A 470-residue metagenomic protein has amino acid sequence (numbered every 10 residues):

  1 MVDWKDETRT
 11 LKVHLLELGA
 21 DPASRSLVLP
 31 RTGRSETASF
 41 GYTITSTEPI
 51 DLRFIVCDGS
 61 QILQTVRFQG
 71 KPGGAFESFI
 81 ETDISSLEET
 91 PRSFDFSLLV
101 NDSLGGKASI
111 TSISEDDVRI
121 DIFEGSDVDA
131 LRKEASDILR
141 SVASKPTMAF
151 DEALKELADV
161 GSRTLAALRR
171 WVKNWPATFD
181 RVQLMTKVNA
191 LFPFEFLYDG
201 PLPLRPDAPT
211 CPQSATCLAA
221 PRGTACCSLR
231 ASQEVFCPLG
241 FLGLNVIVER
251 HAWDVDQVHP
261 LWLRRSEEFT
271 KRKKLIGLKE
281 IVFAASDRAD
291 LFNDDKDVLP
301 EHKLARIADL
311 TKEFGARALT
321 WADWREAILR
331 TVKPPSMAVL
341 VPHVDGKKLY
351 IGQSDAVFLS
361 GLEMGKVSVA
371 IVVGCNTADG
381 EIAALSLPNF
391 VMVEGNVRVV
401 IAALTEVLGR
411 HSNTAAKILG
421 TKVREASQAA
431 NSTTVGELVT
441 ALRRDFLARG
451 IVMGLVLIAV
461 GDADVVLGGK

Functional and structural regions predicted by a protein language model:
M1, T8-T10, A23, L29-T43 (+3 more regions): Non-catalytic, solvent-exposed interaction/assembly segments
L16-D21, G59: Change "in extracellular beta-sheet-rich domains … of secreted and cell-surface proteins" to "in beta-sheet-rich domains
L52, A190-R205, D294-V298, L349-Y350 (+2 more regions): A short acidic (Asp/Glu
D102-R170, K187-N189, P209-V344: A domain-level signal for caspase-like cysteine endopeptidase catalytic cores and their zymogen-processing architecture
A208-S214, L218-A220, L319-L329, K333-M337 (+3 more regions): Cysteine protease catalytic core and zymogen-processing segment of caspase-like enzymes
L229, Q233-I276, G352-G365, T414-K470: Caspase-like cysteine protease fold
N396-R410: Short acidic/histidine-rich active-site segments
